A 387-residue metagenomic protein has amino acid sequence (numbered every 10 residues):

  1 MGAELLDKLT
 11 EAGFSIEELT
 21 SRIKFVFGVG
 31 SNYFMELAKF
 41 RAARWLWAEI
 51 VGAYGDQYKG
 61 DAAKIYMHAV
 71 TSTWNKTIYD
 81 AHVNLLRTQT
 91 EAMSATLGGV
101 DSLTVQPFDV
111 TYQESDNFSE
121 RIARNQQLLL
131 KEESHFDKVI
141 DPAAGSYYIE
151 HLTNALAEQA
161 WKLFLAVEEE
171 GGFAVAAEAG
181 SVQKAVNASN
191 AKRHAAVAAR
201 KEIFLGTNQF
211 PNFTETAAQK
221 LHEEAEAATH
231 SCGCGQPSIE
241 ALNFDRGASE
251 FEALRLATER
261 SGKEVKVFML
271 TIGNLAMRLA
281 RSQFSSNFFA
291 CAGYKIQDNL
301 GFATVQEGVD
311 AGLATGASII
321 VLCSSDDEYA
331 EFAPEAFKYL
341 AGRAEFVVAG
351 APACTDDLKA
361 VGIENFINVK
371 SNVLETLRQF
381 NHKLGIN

Functional and structural regions predicted by a protein language model:
M1-L9, L86-F164: Mobile "lid/hinge" segments at catalytic clefts and subdomain interfaces of large enzymes
M1-S94, F108-R124: Helix-rich catalytic cores of soluble enzyme domains
L19-G30, D61-W74, Q106-E114, I140-A157 (+1 more regions): A glycine-rich phosphate-binding loop feature that marks nucleotide/adenosyl-phosphate handling sites
G30-A42, S72-L85, Q113-A123, Y148-L163 (+4 more regions): Short glycine/threonine-rich loop-to-helix capping motif typified by GTGT followed within a few residues by an Asp-Pro
S72, F108-V110, I272-G273, G301-F302 (+4 more regions): Short, ordered loop/turn segments at secondary-structure junctions
D101, K162-V265: Intrinsic disorder at enzyme termini
E132, A257-L322, F332-L340: Generic long, charged, amphipathic alpha-helical segments
P334-N387: Peripheral docking tails and interdomain loops at the edges of cofactor- or intermediate-handling domains
